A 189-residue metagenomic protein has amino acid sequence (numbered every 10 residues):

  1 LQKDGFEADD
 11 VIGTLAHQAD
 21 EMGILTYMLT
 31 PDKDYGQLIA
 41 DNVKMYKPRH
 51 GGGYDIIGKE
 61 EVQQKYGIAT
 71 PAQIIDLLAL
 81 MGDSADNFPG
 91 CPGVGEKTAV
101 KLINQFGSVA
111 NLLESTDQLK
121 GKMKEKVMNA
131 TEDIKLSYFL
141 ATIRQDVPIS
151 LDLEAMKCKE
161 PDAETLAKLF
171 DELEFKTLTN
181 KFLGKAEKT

Functional and structural regions predicted by a protein language model:
L1-S150: Extended two-metal-dependent nuclease catalytic cores across DNA- and RNA-processing enzymes
N129, F139-T189: Low-complexity, acidic/Ser/Thr- and charged residue-rich accessory regions of DNA metabolism proteins
